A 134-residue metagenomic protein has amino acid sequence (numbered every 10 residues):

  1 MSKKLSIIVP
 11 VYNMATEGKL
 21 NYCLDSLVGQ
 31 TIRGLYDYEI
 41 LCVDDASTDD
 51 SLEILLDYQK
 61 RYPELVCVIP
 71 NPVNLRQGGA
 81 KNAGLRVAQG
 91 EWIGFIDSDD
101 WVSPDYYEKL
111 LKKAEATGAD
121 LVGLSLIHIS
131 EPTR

Functional and structural regions predicted by a protein language model:
M1-S130, R134: Nucleotide-sugar donor-binding/catalytic module of glycosyltransferases that assemble extracellular/cell-envelope
